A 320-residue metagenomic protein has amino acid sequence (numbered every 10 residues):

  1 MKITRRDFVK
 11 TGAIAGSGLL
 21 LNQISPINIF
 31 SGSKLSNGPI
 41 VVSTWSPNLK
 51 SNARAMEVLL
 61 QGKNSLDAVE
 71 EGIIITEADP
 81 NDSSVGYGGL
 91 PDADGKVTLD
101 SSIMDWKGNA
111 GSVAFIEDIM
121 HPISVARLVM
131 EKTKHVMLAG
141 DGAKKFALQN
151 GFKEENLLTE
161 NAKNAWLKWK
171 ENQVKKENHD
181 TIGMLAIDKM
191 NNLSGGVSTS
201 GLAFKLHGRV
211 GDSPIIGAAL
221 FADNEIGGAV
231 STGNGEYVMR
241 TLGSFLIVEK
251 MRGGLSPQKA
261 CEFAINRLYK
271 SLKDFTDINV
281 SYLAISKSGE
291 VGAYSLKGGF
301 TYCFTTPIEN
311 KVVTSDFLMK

Functional and structural regions predicted by a protein language model:
K2-T4, K10-A13, G18, I29-K320: Alpha/propeptide regions of enzymes that mature by internal proteolysis
N22-P26: C-terminal segment of classical bacterial N-terminal signal peptides
